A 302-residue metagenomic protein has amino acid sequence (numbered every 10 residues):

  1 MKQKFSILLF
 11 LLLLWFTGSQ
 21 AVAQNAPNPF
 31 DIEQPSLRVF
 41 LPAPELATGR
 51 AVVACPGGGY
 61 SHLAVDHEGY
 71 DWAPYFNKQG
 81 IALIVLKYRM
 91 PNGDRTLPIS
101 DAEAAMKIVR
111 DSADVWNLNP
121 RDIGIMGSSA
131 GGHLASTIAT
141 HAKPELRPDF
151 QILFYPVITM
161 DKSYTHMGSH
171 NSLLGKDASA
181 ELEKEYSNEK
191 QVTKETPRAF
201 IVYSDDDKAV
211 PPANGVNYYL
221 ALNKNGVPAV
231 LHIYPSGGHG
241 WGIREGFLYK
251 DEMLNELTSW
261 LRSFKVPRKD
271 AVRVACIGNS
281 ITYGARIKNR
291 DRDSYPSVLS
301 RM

Functional and structural regions predicted by a protein language model:
A26-P29, P156-Q191, P197: Mobile cap/lid helix-loop segments that gate and shape the active-site cleft of serine hydrolases
F40, V216-R268, T282: C-terminal catalytic histidine-bearing segment of alpha/beta-hydrolase fold enzymes
T48-G57: Short beta-strand element of the alpha/beta-hydrolase
A64-A73, I84-P120, R244-E252: Catalytic nucleophile-loop/oxyanion-hole region of alpha/beta-hydrolase and closely related hydrolase-like folds
A104-S169, E183: Primarily recognizes the serine-hydrolase "nucleophile elbow" in alpha/beta-hydrolase and SGNH/GDSL folds
E195, F200-Y203, D207: Short beta-strand/loop motif that positions the catalytic acidic residue of the alpha/beta-hydrolase fold
K208-N214: Conserved alpha/beta-hydrolase "acid-adjacent" motif
V266-M302: Serine-esterase "nucleophile elbow" of acetyl-processing enzymes
